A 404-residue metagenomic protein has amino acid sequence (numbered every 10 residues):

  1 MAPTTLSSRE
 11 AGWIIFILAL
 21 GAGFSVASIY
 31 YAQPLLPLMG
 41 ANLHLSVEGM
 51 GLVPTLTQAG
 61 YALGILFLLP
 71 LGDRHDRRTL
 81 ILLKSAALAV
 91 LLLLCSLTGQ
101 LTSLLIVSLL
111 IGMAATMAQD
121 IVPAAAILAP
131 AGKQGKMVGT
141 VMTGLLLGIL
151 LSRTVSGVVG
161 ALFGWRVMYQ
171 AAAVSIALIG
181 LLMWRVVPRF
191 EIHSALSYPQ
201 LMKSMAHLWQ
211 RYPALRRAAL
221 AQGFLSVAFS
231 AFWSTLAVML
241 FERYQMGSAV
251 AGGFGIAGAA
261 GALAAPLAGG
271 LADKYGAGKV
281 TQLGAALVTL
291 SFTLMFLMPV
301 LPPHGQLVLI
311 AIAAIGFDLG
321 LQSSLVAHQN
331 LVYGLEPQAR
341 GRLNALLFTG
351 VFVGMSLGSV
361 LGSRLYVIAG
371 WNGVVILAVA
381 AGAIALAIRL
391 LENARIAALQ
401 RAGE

Functional and structural regions predicted by a protein language model:
A2-S8, V187-L220: Juxtamembrane intracellular "pre-TM" segments in multi-pass secondary transporters
L63-L101: Conserved MFS/SLC helix-loop-helix module at the cytosolic interface between two early adjacent transmembrane helices
I65-D76, A264-A277, Y366: Helix-to-loop junctions at the C-terminal end of transmembrane segments in multipass secondary transporters
S103, T140-V187: Helix-loop-helix hairpin linking two adjacent transmembrane segments in secondary transporters
S108-G144: Cytoplasmic helix-loop-helix junction between adjacent transmembrane helices in 12-TM secondary transporters
M117-A129, L321-E336: Intracellular juxtamembrane helix-capping segments at the cytosolic ends of symmetry-related transmembrane helices
K279-A327: C-terminal transmembrane helical hairpin of 12-TM major facilitator-type secondary transporters
